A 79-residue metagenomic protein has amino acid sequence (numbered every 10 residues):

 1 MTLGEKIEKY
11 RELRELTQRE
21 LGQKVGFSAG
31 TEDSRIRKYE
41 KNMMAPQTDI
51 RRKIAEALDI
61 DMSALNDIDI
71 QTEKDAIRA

Functional and structural regions predicted by a protein language model:
M1-L3: Absolute protein N-terminus
E5-G26, R78: Short basic helix-loop element that most often maps to the first helix and adjoining turn of HTH DNA-binding modules
I7, L21-G22, D33-Y39, L65: Conserved hydrophobic/aromatic packing and binding residues within compact polymer-binding modules
E12, G26, R37, K41-M43 (+1 more regions): Residue-level detection of the helix-turn-helix DNA-binding "recognition helix"
T17, S28-R35, Q47, D61: Short coil turns linking two alpha-helices in DNA-binding domains
G30, K41, K74-A76: Short Asp/Glu-rich motifs
K41-E56: Short, basic-rich loop-to-helix N-cap that marks the start of a DNA-contacting helix
E56, S63-A79: Short, charged recognition helix plus adjacent turn of helix-turn-helix-like nucleic-acid-binding domains
